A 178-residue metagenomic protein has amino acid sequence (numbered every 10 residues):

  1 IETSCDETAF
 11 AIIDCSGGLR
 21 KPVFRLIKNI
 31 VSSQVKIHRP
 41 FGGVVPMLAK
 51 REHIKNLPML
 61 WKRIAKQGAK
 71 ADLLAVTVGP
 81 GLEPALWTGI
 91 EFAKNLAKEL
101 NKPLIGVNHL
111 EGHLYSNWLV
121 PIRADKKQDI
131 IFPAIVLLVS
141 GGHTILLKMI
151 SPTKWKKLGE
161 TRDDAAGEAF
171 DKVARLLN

Functional and structural regions predicted by a protein language model:
I1-N178: Short acidic/glycine-rich loops and adjacent helix/strand connectors that line catalytic pockets where negatively
